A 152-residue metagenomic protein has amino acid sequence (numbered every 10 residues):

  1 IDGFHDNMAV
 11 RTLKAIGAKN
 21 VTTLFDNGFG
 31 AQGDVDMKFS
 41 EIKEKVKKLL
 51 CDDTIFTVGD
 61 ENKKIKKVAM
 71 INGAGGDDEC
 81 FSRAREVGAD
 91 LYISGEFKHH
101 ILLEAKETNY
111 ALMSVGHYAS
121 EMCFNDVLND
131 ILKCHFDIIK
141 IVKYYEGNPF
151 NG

Functional and structural regions predicted by a protein language model:
I1-G152: Active-site catalytic microenvironments in core metabolic enzymes, especially phosphate/sugar-handling
